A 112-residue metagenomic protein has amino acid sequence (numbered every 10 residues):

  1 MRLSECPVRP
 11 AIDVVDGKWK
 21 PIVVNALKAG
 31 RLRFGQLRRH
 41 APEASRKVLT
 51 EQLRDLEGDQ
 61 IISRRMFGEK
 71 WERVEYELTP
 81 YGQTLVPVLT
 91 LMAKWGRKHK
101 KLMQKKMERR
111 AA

Functional and structural regions predicted by a protein language model:
R2-V48, G68-K70, E75-E77, K106: N-terminal helix-turn-helix DNA-binding core of bacterial DNA-binding proteins
L3, P7, E77-A112: Amphipathic alpha-helical dimerization/coiled-coil segments that flank or bridge DNA-binding/regulatory modules
Q52: Residues within the DNA-recognition helix of helix-turn-helix
Q60: Glycine-centered, phosphate/nucleic-acid-interacting loop/turn motifs that mediate DNA/RNA or nucleotide
S63-R64: Short beta-strand "wing" residues that participate in macromolecule-binding interfaces
